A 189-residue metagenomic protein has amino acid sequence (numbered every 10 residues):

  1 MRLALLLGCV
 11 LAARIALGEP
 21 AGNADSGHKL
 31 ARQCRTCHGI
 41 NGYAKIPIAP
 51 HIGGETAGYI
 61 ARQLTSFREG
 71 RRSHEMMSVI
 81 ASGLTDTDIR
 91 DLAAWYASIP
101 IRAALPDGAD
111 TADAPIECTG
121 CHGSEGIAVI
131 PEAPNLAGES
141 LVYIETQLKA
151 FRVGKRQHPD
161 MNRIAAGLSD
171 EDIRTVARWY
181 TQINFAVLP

Functional and structural regions predicted by a protein language model:
R2-R14: Bacterial N-terminal signal peptides
A12, Q33, S66, W95-S98 (+2 more regions): Residues within well-ordered alpha-helical secondary structure of globular protein domains
A13-A31, Y43-I48, A94-P115, V129: Electrostatic cytochrome c docking/interface patches
A24, H28, G42-R71, S78-I80 (+3 more regions): Gly/Gly-Pro-rich "capping" loops immediately C-terminal to redox-active cysteine motifs in periplasmic/lumenal
G27, C34-N41, L92, P115-G126 (+1 more regions): The canonical Cys-X-X-Cys-His
Y43-A44, S73, S98-A109, S124-N135 (+3 more regions): Inter-heme linker and motif-flanking segments adjacent to c-type heme-binding CXXCH motifs in c-type cytochromes
S82-A104, V142, A166-P189: C-terminal capping alpha-helices of c-type cytochrome domains
